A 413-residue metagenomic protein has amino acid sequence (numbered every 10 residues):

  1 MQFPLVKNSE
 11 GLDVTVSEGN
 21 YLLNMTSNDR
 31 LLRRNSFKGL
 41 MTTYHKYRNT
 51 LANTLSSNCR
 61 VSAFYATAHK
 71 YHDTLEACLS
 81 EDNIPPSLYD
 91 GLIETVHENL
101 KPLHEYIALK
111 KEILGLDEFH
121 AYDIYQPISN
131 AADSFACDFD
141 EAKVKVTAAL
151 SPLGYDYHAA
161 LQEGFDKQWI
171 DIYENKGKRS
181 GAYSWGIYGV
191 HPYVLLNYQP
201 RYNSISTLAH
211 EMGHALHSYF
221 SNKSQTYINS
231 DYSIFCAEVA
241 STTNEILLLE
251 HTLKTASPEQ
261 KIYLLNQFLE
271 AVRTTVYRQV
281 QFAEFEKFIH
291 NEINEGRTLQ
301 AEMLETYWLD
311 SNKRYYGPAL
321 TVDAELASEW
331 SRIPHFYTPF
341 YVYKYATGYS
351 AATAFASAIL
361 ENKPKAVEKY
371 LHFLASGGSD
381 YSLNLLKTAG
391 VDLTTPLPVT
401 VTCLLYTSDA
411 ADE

Functional and structural regions predicted by a protein language model:
M1-G39, A77-S87, Q126-K143, A356-A358 (+1 more regions): Basic, alpha-helical terminal appendages of large translation-related enzymes
M1-S87, G91, T95-E98, K145 (+2 more regions): His/Asp/Glu-rich acidic catalytic environments and adjacent acidic regulatory segments
T50, T54-T74, L103-L114, G213-K223 (+1 more regions): Long, well-ordered alpha-helical segments
E112-Y122, L208, L216, I246 (+3 more regions): C-terminal, non-catalytic "cap/extension" segments appended to globular domains
D133-Y188, R201-Y202: Auxiliary, metal-adjacent structural segments of Zn-dependent hydrolase domains
L195-L208: Short pre-active-site segment immediately N-terminal to the catalytic Zn-binding motif
S218-V239: Post-HEXXH active-site segment of zinc metalloproteases
D409-E413: A short, hydrophobic C-terminal helix/tail in secreted or cell-surface proteins
